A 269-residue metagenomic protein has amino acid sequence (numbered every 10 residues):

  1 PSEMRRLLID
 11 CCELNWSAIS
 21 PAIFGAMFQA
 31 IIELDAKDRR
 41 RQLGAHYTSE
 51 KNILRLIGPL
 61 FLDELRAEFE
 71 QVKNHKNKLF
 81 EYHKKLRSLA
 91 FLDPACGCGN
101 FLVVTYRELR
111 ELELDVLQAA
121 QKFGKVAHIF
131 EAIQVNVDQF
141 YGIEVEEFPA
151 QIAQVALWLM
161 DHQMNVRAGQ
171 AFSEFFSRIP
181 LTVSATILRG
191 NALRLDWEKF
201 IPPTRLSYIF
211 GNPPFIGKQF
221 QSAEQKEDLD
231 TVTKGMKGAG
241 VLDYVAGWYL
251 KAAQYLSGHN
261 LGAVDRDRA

Functional and structural regions predicted by a protein language model:
P1-A36: Long recognition/docking surfaces used for binding and targeting
L14, E33-A269: SAM-dependent methyltransferase catalytic region
